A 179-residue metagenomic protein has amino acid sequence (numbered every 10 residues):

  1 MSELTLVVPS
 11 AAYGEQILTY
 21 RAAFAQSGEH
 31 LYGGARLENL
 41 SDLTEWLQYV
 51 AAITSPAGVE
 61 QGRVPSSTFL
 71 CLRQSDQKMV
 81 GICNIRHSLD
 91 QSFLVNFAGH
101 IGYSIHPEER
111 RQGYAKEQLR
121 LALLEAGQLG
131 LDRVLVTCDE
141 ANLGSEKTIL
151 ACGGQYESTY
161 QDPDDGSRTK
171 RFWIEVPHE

Functional and structural regions predicted by a protein language model:
M1-H100, P107, E125, D165-E179: GNAT-family acyltransferases
Q16, Q118, G144: Charged catalytic carboxylate motif
Q77, G113, G130, N142: Conserved G/P- and acidic residue-centered "switch" motifs that form tight phosphate/ATP-binding loops in soluble
G102-I105, R111-Q128, K147-A151: Conserved acetyl-CoA-binding loop-helix of GNAT-fold acetyltransferases
R110, V136-E146: Conserved beta-strand-loop-alpha-helix junction that forms the acyl-donor binding cleft
A126-C138: Conserved GNAT acetyl-CoA-binding A-motif
T137-C138, G153-R171: Conserved catalytic-core motifs of GNAT/GCN5-like acyltransferases
